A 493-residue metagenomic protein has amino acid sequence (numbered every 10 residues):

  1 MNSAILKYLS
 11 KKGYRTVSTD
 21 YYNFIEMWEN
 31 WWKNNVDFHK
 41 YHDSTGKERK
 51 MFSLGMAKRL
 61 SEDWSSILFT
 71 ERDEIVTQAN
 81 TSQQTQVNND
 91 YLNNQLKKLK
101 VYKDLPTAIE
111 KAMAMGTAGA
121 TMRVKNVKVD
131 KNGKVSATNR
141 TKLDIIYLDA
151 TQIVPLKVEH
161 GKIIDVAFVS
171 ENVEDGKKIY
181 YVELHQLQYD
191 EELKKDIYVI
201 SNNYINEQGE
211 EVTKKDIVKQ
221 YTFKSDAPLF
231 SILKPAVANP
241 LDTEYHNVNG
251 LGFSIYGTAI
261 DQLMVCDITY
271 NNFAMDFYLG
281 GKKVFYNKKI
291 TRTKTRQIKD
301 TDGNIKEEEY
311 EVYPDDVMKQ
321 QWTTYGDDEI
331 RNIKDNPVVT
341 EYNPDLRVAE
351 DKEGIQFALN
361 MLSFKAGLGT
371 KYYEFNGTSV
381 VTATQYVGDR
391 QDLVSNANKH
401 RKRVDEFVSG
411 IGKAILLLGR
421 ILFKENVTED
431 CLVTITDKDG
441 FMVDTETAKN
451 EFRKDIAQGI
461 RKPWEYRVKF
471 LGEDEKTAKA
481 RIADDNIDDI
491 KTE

Functional and structural regions predicted by a protein language model:
M1-I164, E171-E174, T301-E308: Extended, helix-rich architectural segments
S82-Q86, D328-T447, I482-A483, D489-E493: Surface-exposed loop-to-helix/strand elements on domain peripheries
L92, L359, P463-W464: Generic structural marker for isolated residues within well-ordered, non-membrane alpha-helices of soluble domains
T107-K111, R123-K125, Y278-V284, Y372-T378 (+2 more regions): Short coil/turn segments at secondary-structure boundaries
G119-F253: Extended, regular secondary-structure scaffolds
K125, N132-I145, R292-Q320, K413-D444 (+1 more regions): Charge-rich, acidic-biased intrinsically disordered regions
K219-G388, L432: Extended, charged amphipathic alpha-helical segments
E451-E493: Activation/maturation switch segments at domain boundaries
